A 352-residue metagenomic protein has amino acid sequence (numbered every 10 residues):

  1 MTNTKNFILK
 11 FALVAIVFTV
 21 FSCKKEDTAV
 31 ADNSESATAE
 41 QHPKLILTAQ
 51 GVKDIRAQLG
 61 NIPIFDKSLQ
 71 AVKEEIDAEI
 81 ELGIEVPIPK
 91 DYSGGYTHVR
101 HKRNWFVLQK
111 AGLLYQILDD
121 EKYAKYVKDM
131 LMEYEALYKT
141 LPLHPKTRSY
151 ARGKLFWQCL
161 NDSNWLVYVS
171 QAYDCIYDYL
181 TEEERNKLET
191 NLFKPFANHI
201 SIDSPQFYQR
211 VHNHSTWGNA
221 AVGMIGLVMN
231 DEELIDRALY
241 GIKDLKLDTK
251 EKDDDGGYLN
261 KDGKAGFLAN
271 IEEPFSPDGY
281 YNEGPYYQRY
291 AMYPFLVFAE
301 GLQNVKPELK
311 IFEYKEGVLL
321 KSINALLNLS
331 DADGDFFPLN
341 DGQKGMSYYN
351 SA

Functional and structural regions predicted by a protein language model:
M1-A12: Bacterial N-terminal signal peptides that target proteins for export
T19-S22: C-terminal motif of bacterial Sec signal peptides marking the signal peptidase cleavage site
K24-V30: Bacterial lipoprotein signal-peptidase II cleavage site
A31-K44: N-terminal low-complexity, Pro/Thr/Ser-rich intrinsically disordered segments that act as propeptides or flexible
A39, L192, L259, M292 (+3 more regions): Ser/Thr/Asn(+Pro)-rich, low-complexity disordered segments
K44, Q50-L59, F65-L69, K73 (+2 more regions): Aromatic-lined, polymer-binding surfaces characteristic of secreted/periplasmic polysaccharide-degrading enzymes
K310-A352: C-terminal, helix-dominated tail/subdomain
